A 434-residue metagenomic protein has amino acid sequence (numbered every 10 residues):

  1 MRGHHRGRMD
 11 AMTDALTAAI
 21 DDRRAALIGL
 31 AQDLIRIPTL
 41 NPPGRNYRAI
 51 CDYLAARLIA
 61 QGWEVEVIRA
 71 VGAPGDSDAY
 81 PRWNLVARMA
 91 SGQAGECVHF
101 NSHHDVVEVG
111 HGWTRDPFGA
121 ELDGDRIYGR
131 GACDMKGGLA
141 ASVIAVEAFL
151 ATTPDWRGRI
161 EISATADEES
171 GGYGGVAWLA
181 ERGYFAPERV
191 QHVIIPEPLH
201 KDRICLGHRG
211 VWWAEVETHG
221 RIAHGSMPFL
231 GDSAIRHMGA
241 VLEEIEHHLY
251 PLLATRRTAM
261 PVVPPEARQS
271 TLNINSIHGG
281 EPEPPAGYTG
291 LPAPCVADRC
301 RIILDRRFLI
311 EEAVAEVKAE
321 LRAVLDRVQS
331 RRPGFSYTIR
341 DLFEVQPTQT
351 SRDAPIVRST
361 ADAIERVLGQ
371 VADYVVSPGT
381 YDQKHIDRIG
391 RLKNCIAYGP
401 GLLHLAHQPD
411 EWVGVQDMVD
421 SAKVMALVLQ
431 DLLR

Functional and structural regions predicted by a protein language model:
R2-A11: Short, Lys/Arg-enriched N-terminal segments with co-localized hydrophobic residues within the first ~10-30 amino acids
D10-A15, D22, T39, D76 (+2 more regions): Metal-dependent amide/peptide-bond hydrolase catalytic core, centered on the "pita-bread" metallohydrolase fold
D10-I127, L150-W156: Acidic/His- and Gly-rich active-site-bordering loop/insert found across diverse amide/peptide-bond hydrolases
R82, R115, R189, R209-W213 (+1 more regions): Short, solvent-exposed loop/turn segments at the edges of secondary structure
E96-V98, R126, E161, Q191-V193 (+2 more regions): Structural motif
G110-E121, H208-V211, G287, G399-P400: Short, flexible, mixed-charge acidic loops at enzyme active sites
I127, A132-C133, G137-L249, E266-R268 (+2 more regions): Fold-level recognition of mixed alpha/beta catalytic cores in primary-metabolism enzymes, strongest
